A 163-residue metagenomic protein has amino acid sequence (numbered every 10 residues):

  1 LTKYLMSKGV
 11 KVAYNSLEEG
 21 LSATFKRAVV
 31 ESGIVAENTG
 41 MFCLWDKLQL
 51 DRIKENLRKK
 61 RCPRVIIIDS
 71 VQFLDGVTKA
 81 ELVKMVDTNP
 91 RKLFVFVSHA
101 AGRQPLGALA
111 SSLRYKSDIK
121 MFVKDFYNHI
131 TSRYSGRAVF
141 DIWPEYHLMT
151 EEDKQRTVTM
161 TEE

Functional and structural regions predicted by a protein language model:
L1-D51: Conserved P-loop
L5-K8, A36, L57-R61, V86-P90 (+1 more regions): Conserved catalytic network of the ASCE P-loop NTPase/AAA+ motor domain
L17-E19, V71-Q72, H99-A100: Short, ordered loop/turn segments at secondary-structure junctions
L21, Q49, T78-E81, L109 (+1 more regions): Helical mechanochemical/support elements of P-loop NTPase systems and associated helical scaffolds
F25-A28, K54-N56, T78-K79, L106-A108: Short, well-ordered secondary-structure micro-motifs
V29-E31, V83-K84, S111-R114: Short, solvent-exposed amphipathic alpha-helical segments in soluble enzyme and RNA/protein-processing domains
L44-V97: Phosphate-binding/switch loop-helix module in NTP-utilizing enzymes
D87-E163: Phosphate-binding/switch region of NTP-binding enzymes
